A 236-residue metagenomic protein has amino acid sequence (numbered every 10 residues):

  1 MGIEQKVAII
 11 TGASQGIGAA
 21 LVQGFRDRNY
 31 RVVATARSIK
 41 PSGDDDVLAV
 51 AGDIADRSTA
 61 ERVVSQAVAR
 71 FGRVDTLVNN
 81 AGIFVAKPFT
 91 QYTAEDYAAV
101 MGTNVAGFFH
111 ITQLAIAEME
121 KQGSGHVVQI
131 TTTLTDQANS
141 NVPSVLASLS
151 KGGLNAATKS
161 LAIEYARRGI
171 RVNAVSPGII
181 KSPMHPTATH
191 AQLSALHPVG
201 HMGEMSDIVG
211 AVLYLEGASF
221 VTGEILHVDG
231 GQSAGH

Functional and structural regions predicted by a protein language model:
K6, R73-V74, M119-T133, R167-I170 (+1 more regions): Active-site loop of short-chain dehydrogenase/reductase
S14-Q15: Conserved glycine-rich cofactor-binding loop
A51-R62, A94, D207: The beta1-alpha1 cofactor-binding region of Rossmann-like NAD(H)/NADP(H)-dependent oxidoreductases
P88-F89, D96-A98, L193: Substrate-binding pocket helix/loop in short-chain dehydrogenase/reductase
F109, I170, E204-V228, S233: C-terminal substrate-recognition "lid" of short-chain dehydrogenase/reductases
T112, S150, T158: Active-site helix of classical SDR
A117, K159, I163-R167: Alpha-helical segment proximal to the catalytic Tyr-Lys
